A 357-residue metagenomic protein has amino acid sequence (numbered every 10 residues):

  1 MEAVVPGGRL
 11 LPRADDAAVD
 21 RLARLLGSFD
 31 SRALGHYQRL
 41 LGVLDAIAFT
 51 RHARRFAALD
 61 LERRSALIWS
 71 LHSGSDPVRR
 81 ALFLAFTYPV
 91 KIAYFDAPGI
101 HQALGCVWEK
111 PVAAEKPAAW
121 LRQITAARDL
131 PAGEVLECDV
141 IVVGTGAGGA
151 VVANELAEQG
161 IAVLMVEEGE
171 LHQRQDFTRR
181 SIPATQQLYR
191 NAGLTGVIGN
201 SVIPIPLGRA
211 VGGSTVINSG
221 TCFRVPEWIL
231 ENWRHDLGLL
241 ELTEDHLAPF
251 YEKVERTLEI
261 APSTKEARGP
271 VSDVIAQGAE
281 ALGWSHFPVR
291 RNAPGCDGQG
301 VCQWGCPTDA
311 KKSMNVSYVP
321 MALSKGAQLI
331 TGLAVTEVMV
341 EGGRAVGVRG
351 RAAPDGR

Functional and structural regions predicted by a protein language model:
M1-D96, I100, C106: Flexible, low-complexity segments enriched for small/polar residues
P12-R13, F95-A132: Extended, aromatic/histidine-rich regions of cofactor-dependent oxidoreductases associated with respiratory
S70-S73, A81-L82, V211, T215-G295: Rossmann-like flavin
D96, V107, P294-S317: Cysteine-cluster motifs in flexible loop/terminal segments that predominantly coordinate metals
W120-W233, E244-D245, G350: N-terminal glycine-rich phosphate/pyrophosphate-binding loop and immediately adjacent elements
T125-R128, E337-R357: Conserved beta-strand-loop-beta-strand element in the redox core of flavoprotein oxidoreductases
L323-T336: A conserved beta-strand/loop element that lines the FAD pocket in flavoprotein oxidoreductases
